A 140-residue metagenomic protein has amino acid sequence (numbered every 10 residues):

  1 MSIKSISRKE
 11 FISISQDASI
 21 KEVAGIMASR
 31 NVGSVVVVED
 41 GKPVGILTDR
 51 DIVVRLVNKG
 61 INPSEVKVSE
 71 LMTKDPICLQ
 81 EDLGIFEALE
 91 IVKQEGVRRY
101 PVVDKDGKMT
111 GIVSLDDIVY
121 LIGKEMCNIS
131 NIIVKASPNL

Functional and structural regions predicted by a protein language model:
M1-E10, T48-K93, S114-L140: Tandem CBS (Bateman) regulatory domains
S2-V38, P138-N139: Short, charged N-terminal helix-start/capping segments
E10-S13, K42-P43, C78, K108: Short, flexible active-site loop motifs that bind/organize anionic cofactors or intermediates
S13-N31, C78-G96, V103, I122: The conserved cystathionine-beta-synthase
E22-I26, E39-G41, K59-I61, L71: Short hydrophobic/aromatic-rich motifs at helix boundaries and adjacent loops
M27-R30, V35-D51, V92, Y100-D116: A glycine-centered beta-loop-beta connector
